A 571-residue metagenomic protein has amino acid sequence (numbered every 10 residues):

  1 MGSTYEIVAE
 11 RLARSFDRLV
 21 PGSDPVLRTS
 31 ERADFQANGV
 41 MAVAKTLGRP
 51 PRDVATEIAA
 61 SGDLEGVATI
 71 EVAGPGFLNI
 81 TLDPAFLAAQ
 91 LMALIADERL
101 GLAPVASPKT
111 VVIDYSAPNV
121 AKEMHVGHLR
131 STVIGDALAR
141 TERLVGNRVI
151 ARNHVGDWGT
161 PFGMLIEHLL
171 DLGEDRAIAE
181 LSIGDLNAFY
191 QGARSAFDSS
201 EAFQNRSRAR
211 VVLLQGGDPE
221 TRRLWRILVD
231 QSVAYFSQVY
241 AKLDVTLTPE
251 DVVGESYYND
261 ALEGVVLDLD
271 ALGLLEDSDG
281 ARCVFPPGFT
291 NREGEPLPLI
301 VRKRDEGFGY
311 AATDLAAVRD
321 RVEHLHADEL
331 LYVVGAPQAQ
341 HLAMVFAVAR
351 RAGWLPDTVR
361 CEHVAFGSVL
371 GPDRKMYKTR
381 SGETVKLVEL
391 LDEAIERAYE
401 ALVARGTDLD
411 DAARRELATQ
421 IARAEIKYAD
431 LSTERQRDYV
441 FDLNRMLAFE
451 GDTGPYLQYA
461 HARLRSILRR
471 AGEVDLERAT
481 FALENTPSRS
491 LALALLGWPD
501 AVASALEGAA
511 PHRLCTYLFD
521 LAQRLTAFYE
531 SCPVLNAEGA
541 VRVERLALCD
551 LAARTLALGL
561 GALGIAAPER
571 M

Functional and structural regions predicted by a protein language model:
M1-A88, A96-M571: Non-catalytic interaction-recognition regions
